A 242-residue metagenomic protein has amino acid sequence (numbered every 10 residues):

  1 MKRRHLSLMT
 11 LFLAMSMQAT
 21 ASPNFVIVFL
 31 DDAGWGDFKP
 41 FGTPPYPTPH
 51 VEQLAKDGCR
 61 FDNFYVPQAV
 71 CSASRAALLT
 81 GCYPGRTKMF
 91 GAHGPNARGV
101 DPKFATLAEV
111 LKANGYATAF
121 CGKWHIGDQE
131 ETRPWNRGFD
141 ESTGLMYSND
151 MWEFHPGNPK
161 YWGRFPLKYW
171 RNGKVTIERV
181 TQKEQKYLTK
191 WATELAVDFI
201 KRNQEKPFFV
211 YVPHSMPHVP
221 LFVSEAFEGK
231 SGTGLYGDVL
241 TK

Functional and structural regions predicted by a protein language model:
M1-R4: Positively charged n-region of N-terminal signal peptides that target proteins for export
S7-S16: Bacterial N-terminal signal peptides
M15, A19-K242: Formylglycine-dependent sulfatase
